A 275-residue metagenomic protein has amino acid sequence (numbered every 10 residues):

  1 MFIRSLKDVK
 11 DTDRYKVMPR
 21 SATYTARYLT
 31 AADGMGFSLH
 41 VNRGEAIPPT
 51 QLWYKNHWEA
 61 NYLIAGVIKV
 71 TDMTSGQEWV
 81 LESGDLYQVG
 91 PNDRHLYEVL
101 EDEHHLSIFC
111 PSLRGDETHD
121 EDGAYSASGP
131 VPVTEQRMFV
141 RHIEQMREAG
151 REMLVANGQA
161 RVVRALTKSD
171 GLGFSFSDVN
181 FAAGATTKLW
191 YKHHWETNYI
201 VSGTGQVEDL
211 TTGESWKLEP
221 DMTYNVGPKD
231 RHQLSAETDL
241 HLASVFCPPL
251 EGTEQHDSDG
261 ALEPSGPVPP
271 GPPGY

Functional and structural regions predicted by a protein language model:
M1-S38, R43, Q51, T118-F174 (+1 more regions): A short, N-terminal "cap"/entry segment at the start of jelly-roll beta-barrel domains of the cupin/DSBH fold
A26, V70-D72, H105-S107, V163-R164 (+2 more regions): Short hydrophobic/aromatic-rich beta-strand segments that constitute the beta-sheet cores of beta-sandwich/beta-barrel
T30-F37, E45-Y62, T74-S75, T167-F174 (+2 more regions): A short beta-loop-beta micro-motif enriched in histidine and acidic residues
P48-T50, G66-T71, L86-Y87, T186-K188 (+2 more regions): Short beta-strand segments in beta-sandwich/barrel cores
H57, A65, D102, H194 (+2 more regions): ATP/adenylate-binding site constellation spanning eukaryotic-like Ser/Thr protein kinases, ABC-transporter
S75-N92, T212-K229: Short acidic-glycine-tyrosine-enriched beta hairpin
P91-H119, Q206, P220-M222, P228-T253: Ligand-binding loop in jelly-roll beta-barrel domains
